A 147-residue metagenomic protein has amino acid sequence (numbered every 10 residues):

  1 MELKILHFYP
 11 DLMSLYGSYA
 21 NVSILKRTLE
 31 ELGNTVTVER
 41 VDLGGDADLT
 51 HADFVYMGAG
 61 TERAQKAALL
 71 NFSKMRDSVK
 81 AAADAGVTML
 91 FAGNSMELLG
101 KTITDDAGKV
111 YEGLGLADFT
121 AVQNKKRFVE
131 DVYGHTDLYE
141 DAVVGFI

Functional and structural regions predicted by a protein language model:
M1, N34, V110-E112, A142: Residue-level signal for beta-strand positions within conserved beta-sheet cores that form or flank
M1-A81: N-terminal beta1-alpha1 cap of cysteine-dependent amidohydrolase-like domains
E62-E140: Cysteine-nucleophile active-site neighborhood
Y139-I147: ATP/pyrophosphate-binding catalytic subdomain of soluble kinases
